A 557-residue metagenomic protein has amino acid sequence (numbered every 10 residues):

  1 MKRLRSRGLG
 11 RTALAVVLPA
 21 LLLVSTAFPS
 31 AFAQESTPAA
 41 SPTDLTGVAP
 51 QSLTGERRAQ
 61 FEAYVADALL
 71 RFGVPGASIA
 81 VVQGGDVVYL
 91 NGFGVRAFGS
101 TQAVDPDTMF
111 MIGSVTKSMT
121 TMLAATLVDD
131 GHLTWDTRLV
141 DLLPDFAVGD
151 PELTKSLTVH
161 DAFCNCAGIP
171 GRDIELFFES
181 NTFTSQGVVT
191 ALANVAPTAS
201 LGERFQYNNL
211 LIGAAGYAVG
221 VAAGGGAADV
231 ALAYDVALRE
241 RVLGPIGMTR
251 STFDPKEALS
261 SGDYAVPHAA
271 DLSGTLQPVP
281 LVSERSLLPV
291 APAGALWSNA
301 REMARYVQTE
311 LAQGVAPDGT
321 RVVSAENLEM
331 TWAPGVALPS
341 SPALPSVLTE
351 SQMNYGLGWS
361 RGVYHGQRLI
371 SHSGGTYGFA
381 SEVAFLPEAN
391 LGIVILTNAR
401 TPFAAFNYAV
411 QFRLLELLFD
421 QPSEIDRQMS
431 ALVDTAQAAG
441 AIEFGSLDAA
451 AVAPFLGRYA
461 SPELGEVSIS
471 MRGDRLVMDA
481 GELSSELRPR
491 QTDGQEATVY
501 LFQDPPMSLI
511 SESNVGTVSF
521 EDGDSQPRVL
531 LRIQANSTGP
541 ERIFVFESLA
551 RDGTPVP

Functional and structural regions predicted by a protein language model:
K2-V17: Bacterial N-terminal signal peptides that target proteins for export
A13-A27: Bacterial N-terminal signal peptides
P29-A33: Boundary at the C-terminal end of the N-terminal hydrophobic targeting segment
Q34-L90, G220-E240, G244, P278-P557: Catalytic loop of the DD-peptidase/beta-lactamase superfamily, centered on the K-T-G motif and neighboring
V88, R96, C166-P170, V195 (+4 more regions): A short secondary-structure junction motif
L90-F93, R172-F178, T252-A258, Q308 (+1 more regions): Short, solvent-exposed loop/turn and secondary-structure capping segments
V95-A233, K256-S286: Active-site-proximal loop and beta-strand segments within enzyme catalytic domains
L143, F163-A167, I246, E310 (+1 more regions): Hydrophobic aliphatic residues
